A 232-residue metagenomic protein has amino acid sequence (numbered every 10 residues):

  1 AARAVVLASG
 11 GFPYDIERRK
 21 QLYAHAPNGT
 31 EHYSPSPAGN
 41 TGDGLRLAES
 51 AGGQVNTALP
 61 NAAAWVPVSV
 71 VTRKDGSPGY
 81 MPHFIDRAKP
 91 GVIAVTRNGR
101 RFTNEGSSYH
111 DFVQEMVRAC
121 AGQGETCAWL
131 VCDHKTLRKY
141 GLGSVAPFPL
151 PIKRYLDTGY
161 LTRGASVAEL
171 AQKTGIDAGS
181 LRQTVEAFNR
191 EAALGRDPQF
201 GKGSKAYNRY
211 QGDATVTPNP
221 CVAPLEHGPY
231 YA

Functional and structural regions predicted by a protein language model:
A2-V68: Glycine-rich loop(s) and the adjacent beta-strand/alpha-helix scaffold that form part
S9-P13, E49-V55, K135, T174 (+2 more regions): Structural signal for hydrophobic packing residues in well-ordered secondary-structure cores of soluble enzyme domains
E17, N28, S107, L161 (+2 more regions): Short capping/connector residues at structural and topological boundaries
R18-R19, P90, N98, P151 (+3 more regions): Glycine-rich, flexible loop/turn motifs
N28-E31, P151-K153, L181: A short, structure-level motif marking secondary-structure boundaries and short turns
P35-P37, M81-D86, S107-S108, C221-Y230: Short Gly/Pro-enriched turn/cap motifs at secondary-structure boundaries
T41, L45-I176: An anion/pyrophosphate-binding glycine-rich loop and adjacent beta-alpha core in soluble alpha-beta enzymes
S180-A232: A glycine-rich dinucleotide-binding beta-alpha-beta segment and adjacent secondary-structure elements that constitute
